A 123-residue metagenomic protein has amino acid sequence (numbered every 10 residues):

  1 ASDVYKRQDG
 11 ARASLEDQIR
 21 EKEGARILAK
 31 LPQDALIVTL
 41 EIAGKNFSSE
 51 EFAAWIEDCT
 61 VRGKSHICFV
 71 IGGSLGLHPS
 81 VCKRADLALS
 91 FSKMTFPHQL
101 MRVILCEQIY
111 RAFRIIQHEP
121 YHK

Functional and structural regions predicted by a protein language model:
A1-Y5: Short, small-residue-biased leader/transition segments that mark boundaries at the very start of proteins
R7-S65: S-adenosyl-L-methionine/SAH cofactor-binding core of RNA-modifying enzymes
L40-A43, S48-S80, A85-F96: Catalytic beta-strand/loop module used to bind and position nucleotide/cofactor moieties in cofactor-attachment
P79-K123: Structured adenosyl-cofactor binding patch, chiefly the S-adenosyl-L-methionine
